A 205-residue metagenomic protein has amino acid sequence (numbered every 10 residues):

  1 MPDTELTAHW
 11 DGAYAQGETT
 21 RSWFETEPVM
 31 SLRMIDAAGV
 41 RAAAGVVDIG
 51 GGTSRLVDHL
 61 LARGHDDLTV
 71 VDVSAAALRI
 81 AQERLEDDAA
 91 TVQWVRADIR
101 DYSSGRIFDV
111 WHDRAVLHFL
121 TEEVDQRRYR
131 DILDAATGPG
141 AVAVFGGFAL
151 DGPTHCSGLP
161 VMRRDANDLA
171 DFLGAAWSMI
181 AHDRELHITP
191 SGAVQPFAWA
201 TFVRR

Functional and structural regions predicted by a protein language model:
M1-R106, L120-T137, A141-R205: Class I (Rossmann-like) S-adenosyl-L-methionine-dependent methyltransferase catalytic domain, capturing the SAM-binding
D109: Conserved acidic residues
H112: A conserved beta-strand element that flanks and buttresses the S-adenosyl-L-methionine
A115-F119: Short catalytic micro-motifs in class I SAM-dependent methyltransferases
